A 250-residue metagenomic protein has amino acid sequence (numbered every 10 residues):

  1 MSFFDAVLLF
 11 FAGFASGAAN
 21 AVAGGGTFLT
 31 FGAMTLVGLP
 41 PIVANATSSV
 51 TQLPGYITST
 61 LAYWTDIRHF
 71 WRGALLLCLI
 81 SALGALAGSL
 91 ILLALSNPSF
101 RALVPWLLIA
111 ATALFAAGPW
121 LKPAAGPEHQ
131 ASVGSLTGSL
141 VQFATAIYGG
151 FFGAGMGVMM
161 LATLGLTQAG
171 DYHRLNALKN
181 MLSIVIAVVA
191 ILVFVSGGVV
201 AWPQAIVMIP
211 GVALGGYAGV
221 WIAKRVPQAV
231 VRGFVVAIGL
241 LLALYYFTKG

Functional and structural regions predicted by a protein language model:
M1-P40, G126-N176, I206: Selected transmembrane alpha-helices and immediately adjacent juxtamembrane segments of polytopic inner-membrane
A6, S49, P105-L108, T112 (+4 more regions): Residues within membrane-spanning alpha-helices of integral membrane proteins, especially the hydrophobic core/packing
A18, V22, A33, L86 (+9 more regions): Membrane-interface helix caps of multi-pass small-molecule transporters
L39-V50, W71-L76, A169-N180: Membrane-interface alpha-helices at helix entry/exit sites of multi-pass transporters
T47-S99, W106, A187-G233: Selective hydrophobic functional segments
T58-R68, W106-A131, L241-G250: Transmembrane helix exit motif
F70-I80, V104, E128-S135, N176-L182 (+1 more regions): Cytoplasmic-side transmembrane-helix entry/capping segments in multi-pass membrane proteins
